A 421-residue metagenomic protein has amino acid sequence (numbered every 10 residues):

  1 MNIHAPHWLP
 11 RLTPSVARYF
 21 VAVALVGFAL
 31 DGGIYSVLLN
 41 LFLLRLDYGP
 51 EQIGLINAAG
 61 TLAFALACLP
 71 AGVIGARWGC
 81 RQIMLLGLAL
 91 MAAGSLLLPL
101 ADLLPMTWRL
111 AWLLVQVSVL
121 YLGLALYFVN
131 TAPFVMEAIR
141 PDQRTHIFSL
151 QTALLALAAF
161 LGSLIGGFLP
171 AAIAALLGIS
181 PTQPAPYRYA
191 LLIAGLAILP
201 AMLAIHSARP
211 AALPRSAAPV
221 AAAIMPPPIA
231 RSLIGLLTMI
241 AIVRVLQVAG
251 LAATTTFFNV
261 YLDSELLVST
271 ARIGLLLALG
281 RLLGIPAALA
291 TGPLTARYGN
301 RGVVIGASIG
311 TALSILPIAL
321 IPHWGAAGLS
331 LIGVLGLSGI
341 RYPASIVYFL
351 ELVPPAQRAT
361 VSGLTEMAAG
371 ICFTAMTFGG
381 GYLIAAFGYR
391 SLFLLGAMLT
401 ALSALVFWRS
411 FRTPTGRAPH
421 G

Functional and structural regions predicted by a protein language model:
N2-V16, P210-I242: Juxtamembrane intracellular "pre-TM" segments in multi-pass secondary transporters
A5-A65, L236-L276: Helix-loop boundary and gating motifs at the non-cytosolic
A24, G94, T107-Y127, V245 (+1 more regions): Hydrophobic core of transmembrane alpha-helices in multi-pass small-molecule transporters, especially MFS/SLC-type
L55-V73, A278-A290: Central cavity-lining transmembrane alpha-helices of secondary-active solute carriers, predominantly the Major
A67-C80, P170, A287-G299, I384-A385: Helix-to-loop junctions at the C-terminal end of transmembrane segments in multipass secondary transporters
R77-L88, R297-S308: Cytoplasmic membrane-interface "Motif A"-like loop-to-helix N-cap segments of 12-TM Major Facilitator Superfamily
A89-T107, G310-P322: C-terminal ends and interior cores of transmembrane alpha-helices in multi-pass membrane transporters/permeases
G195-S216, V406-F411: C-terminal membrane-cytosol helix-exit motif in multi-pass small-molecule transporters
